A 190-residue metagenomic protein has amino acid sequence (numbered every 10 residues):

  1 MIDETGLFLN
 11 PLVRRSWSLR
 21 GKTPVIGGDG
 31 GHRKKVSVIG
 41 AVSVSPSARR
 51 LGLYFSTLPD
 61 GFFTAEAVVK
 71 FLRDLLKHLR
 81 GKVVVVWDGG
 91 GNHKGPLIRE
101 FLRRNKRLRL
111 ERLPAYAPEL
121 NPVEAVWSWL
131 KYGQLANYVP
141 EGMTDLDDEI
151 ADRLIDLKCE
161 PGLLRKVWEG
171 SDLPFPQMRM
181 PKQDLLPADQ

Functional and structural regions predicted by a protein language model:
M1-Q190: Short functional hotspots at interaction and active-site rims
